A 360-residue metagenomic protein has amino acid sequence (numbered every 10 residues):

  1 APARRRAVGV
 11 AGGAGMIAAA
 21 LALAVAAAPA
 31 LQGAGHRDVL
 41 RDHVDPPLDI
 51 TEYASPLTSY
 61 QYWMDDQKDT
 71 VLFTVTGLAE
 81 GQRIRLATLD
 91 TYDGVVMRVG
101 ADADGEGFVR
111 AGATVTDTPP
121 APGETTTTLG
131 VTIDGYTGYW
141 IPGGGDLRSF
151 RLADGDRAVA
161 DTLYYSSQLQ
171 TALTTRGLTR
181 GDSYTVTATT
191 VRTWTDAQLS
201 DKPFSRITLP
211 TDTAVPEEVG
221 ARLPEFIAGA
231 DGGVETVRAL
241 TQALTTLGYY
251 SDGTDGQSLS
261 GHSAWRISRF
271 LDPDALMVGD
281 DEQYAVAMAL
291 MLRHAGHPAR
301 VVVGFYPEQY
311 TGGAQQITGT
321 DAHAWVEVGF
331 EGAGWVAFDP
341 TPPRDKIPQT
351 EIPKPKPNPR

Functional and structural regions predicted by a protein language model:
A1-R360: Helix-boundary/low-complexity linker signature
